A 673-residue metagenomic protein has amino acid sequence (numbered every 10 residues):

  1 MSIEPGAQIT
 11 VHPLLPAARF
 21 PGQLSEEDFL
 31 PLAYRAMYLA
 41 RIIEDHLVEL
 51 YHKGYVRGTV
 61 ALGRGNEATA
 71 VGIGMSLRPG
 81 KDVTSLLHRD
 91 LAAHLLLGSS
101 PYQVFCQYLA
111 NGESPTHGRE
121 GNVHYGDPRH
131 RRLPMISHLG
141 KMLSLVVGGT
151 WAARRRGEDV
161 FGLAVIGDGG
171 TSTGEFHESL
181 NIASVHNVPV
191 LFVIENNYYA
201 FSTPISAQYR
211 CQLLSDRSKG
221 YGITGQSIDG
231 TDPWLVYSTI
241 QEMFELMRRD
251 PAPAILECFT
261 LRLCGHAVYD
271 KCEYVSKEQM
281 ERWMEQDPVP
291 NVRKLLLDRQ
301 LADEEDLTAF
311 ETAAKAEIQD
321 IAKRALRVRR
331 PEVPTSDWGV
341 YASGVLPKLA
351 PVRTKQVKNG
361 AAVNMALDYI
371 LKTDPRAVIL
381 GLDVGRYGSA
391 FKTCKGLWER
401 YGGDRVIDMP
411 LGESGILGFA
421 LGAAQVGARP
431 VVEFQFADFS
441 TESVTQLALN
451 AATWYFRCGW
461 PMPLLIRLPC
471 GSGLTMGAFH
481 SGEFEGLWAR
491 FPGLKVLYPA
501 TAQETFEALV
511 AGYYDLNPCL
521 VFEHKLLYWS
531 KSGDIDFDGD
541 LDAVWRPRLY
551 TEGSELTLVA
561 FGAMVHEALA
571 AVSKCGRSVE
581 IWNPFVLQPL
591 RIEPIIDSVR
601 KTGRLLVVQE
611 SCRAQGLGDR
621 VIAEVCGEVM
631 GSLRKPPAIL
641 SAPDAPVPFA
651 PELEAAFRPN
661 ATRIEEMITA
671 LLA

Functional and structural regions predicted by a protein language model:
M1-T69, M75, C258, L263-Y401 (+2 more regions): Conserved acidic/glycine
D45-E49, K53-H186, P204-R210, S215 (+4 more regions): Cofactor-binding active-site loop characterized by glycine-rich and histidine/acidic residues
Y51-Y55, G121-I136, D159-A164, Y198 (+8 more regions): Glycine/charged-rich beta-loop-alpha catalytic/anionic-binding loops adjacent to active sites
L62, T84-L87, T116-G118, Y125 (+12 more regions): General beta-strand structural signal in soluble alpha/beta enzymes
V71, H130-N197, I228-L246, G385-W460: Thiamine diphosphate
V193-K323, G396, R400, G459-P463 (+3 more regions): Thiamine diphosphate
T475-V559: Phosphate/diphosphate-binding glycine-rich loops and adjacent basic-rich segments that engage nucleotide
